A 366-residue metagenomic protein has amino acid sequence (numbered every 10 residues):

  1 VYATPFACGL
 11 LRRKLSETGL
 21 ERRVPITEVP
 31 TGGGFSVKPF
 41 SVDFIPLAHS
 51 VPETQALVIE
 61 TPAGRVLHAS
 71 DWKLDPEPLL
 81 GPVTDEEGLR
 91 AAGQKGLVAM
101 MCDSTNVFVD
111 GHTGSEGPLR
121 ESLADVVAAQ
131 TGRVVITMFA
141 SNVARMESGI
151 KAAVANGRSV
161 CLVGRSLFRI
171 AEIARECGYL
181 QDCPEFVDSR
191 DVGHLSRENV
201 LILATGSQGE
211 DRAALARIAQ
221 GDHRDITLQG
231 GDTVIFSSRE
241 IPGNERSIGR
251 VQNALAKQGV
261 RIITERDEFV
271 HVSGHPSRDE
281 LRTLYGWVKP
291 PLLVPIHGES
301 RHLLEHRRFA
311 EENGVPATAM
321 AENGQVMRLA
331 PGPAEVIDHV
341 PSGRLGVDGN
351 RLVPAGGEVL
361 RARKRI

Functional and structural regions predicted by a protein language model:
V1-L195, A213-T227, R246-G249: His/Asp/Glu-rich metal-coordinating catalytic cores of metallo-dependent phosphodiesterases/hydrolases acting on
K151, A155, A174-I366: C-terminal regulatory/interaction regions
